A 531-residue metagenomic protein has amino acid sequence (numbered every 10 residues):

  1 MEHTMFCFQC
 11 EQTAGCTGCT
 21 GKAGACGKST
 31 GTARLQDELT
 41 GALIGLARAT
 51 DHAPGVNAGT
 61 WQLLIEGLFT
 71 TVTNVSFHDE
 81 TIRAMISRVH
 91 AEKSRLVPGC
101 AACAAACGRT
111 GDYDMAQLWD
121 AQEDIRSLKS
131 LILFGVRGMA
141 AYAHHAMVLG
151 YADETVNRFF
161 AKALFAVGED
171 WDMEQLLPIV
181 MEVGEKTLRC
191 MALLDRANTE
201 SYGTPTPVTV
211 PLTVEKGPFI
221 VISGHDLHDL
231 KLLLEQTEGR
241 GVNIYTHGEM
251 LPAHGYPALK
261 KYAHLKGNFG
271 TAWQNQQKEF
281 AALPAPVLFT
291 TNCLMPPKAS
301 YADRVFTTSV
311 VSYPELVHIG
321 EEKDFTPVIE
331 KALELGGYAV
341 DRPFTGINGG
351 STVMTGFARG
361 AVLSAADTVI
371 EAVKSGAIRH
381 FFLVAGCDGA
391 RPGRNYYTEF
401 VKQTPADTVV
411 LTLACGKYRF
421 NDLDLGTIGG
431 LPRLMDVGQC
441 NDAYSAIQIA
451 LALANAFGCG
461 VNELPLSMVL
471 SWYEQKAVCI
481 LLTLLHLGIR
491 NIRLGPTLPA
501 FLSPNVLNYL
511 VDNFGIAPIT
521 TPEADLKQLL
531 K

Functional and structural regions predicted by a protein language model:
E2-T32, Q36-D37, G41-G45, C103 (+2 more regions): Anaerobic metallocofactor- and corrinoid-dependent redox/one-carbon enzyme cores, especially those from methanogenesis
L43-S201: Electropositive, gly/pro-rich neighborhoods at or near active sites that engage anionic ligands
